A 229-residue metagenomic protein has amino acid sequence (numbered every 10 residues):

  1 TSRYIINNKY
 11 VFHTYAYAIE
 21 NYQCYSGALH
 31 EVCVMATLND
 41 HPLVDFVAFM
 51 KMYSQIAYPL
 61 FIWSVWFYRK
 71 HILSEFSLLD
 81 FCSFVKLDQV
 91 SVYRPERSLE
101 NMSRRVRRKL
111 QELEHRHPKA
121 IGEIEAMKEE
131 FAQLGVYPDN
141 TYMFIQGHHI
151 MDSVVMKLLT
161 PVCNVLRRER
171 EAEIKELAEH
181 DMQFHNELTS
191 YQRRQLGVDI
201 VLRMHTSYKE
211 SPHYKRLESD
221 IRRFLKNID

Functional and structural regions predicted by a protein language model:
T1-D229: Acidic, divalent-metal-binding catalytic cores of TOPRIM and closely related two-metal-ion phosphodiester/pyrophosphate
